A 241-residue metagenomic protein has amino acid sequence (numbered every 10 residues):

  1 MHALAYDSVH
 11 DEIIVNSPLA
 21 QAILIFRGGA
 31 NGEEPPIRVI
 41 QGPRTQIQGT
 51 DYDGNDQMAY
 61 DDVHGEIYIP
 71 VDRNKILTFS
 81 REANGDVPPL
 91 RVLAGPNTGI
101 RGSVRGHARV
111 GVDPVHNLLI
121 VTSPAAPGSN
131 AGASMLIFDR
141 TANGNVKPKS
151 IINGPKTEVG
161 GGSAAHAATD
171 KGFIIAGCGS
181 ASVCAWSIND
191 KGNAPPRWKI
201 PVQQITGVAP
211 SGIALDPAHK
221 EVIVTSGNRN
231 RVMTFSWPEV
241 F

Functional and structural regions predicted by a protein language model:
M1-H10, P43-H64, P96-H116, A125-P127 (+2 more regions): Beta-rich, blade/repeat-based domains predominating in secreted/periplasmic proteins but also intracellular
H10-E12, I23, P36-I37, H64-E66 (+9 more regions): Intrinsic low-complexity tandem-repeat regions in disordered proteins
E12-V15, E66-I69, L118-V121, F173-A176 (+1 more regions): Conserved beta-propeller blade signature
P18, G28, V71-R73, R81 (+6 more regions): Short loop/turn segments immediately following the C-termini of beta-strands
Q21-L24, K75-L77, G128-S129, A133-M135 (+2 more regions): Structural signal for beta-propeller blades
F26-E33, F79-D86, I137-N145, A185-N193 (+1 more regions): Short loop/turn segments immediately following beta-strands, especially the blade-tip and inter-blade linker loops
E33-R44, V87-N97, V146-G154, A194-V202: Beta-propeller fold detector
S211-F241: Blade-level signature of beta-propeller repeat domains, shared across WD40, Kelch, NHL, RCC1 and BNR/Asp-box propellers
